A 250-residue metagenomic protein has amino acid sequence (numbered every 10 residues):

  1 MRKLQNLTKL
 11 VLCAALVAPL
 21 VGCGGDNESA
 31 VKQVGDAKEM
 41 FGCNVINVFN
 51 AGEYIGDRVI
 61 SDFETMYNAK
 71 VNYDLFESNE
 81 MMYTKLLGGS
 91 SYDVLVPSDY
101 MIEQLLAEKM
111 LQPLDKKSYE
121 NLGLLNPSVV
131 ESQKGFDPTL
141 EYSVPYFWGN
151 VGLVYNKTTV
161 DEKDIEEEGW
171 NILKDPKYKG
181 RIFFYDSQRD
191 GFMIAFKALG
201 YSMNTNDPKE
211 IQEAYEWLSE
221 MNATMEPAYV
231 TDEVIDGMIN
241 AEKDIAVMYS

Functional and structural regions predicted by a protein language model:
M1-V11: Bacterial N-terminal signal peptides that target proteins for export
L12-V17: Hydrophobic helical h-region of N-terminal Sec-dependent signal peptides in bacterial secretory/periplasmic proteins
P19-G22: C-terminal motif of bacterial Sec signal peptides marking the signal peptidase cleavage site
G24-N27: Bacterial signal peptide processing site
S29-Q104, E108, D236: Early extracytoplasmic/lumenal segment of secretory-pathway proteins
Y54, S91-I239: Extracytoplasmic ligand-binding site segments that recognize negatively charged/polar headgroups
M101-Q104, I245-S250: A ligand-binding cleft/hinge motif common to bilobed small-molecule-binding domains
E242: Conserved functional loop/turn residues at catalytic and ligand-binding sites
